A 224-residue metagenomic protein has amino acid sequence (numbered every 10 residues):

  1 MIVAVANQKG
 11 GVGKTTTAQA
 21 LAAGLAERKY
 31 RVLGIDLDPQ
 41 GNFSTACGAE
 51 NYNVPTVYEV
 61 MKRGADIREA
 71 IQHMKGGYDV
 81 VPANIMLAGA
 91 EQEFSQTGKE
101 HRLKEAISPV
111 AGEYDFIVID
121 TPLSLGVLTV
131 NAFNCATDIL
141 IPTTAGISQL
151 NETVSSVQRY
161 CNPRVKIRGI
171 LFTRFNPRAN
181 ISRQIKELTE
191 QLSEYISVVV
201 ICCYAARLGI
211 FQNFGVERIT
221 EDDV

Functional and structural regions predicted by a protein language model:
M1-V224: P-loop NTP-binding core
